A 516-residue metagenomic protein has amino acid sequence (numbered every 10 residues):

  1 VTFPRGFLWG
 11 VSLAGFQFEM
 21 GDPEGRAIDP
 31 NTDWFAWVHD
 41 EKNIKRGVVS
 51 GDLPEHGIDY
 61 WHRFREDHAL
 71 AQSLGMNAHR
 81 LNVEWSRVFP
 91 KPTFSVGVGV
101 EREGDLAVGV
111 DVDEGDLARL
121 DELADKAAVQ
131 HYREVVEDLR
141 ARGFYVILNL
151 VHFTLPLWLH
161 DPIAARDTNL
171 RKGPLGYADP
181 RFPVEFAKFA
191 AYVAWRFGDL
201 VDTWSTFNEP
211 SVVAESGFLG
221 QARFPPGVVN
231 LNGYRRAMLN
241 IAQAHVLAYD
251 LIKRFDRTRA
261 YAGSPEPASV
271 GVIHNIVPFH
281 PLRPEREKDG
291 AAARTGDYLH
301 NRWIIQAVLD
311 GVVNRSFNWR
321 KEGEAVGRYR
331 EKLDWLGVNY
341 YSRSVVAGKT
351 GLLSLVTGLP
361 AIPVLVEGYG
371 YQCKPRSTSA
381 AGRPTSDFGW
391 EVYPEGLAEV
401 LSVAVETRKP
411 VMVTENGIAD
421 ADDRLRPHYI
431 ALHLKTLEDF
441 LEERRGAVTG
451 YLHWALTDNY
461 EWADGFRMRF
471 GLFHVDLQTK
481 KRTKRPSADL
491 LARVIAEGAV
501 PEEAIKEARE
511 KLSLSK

Functional and structural regions predicted by a protein language model:
V1-V48, T93, E103-L120, D125-R426 (+1 more regions): Active-site region of glycoside hydrolase catalytic domains
P30-Q72: Aromatic- and Gly/Pro-rich amphipathic surface segment
R63-E84, E331-W335, V403: Catalytic domains of carbohydrate-active enzymes, especially glycoside hydrolases
V83-G97, D121-A124: Glycine-rich, proline-tolerant flexible connector loops at the mouths of alpha/beta enzymes
